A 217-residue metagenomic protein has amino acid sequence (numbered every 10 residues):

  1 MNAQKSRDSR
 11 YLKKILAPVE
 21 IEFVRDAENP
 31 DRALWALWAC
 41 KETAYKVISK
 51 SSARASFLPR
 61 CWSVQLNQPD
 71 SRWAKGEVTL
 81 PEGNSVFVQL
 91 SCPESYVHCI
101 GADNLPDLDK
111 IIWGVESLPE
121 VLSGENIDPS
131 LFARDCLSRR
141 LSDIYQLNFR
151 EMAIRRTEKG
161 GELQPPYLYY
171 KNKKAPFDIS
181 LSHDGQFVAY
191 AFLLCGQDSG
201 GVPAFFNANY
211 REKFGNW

Functional and structural regions predicted by a protein language model:
N2-W217: Core catalytic alpha/beta fold that binds nucleotide/phospho-ligands
